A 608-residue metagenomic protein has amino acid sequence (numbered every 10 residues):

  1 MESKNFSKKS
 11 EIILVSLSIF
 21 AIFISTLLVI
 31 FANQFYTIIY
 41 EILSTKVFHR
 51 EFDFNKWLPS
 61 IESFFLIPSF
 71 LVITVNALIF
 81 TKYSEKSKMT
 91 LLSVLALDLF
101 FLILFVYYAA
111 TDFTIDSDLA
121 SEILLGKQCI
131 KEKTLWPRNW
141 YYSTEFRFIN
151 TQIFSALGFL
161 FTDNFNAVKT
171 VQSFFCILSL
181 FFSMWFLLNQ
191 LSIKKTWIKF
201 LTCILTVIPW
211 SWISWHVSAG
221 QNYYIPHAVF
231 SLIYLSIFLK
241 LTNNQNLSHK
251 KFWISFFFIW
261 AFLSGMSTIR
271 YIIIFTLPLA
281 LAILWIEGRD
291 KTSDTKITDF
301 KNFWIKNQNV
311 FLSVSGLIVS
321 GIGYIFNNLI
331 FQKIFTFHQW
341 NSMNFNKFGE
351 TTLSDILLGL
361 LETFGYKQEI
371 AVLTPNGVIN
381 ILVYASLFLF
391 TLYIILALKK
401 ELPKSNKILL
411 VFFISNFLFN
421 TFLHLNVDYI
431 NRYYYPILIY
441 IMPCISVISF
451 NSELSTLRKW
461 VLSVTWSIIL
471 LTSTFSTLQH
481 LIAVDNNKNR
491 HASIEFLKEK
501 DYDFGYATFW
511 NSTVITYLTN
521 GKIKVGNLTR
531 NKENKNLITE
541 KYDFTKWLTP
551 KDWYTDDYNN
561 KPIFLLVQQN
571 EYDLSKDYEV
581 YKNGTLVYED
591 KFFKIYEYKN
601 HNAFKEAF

Functional and structural regions predicted by a protein language model:
E11-F20, K88-D98, K251-F252, I259 (+5 more regions): Signature aromatic-anchored transmembrane alpha helix within multi-pass, membrane-resident enzymes that catalyze glycan
K56-P68, N222-F230, I274, G377-F388 (+1 more regions): Hydrophobic/aromatic-rich transmembrane helices and adjacent perimembrane loops
E62-S69, T144, F148, K195-T242 (+2 more regions): Membrane-interface micro-motifs in multi-pass membrane enzymes
I73-I79, V171-W197, I233-I237, L389-I395: Transmembrane-helix motifs of polytopic, lipid-linked glycan transferases
A109-S117, I130-I153, L160, N166-A167: Membrane-proximal lumenal/periplasmic loop motifs of glycosylation machinery
S231-F252, R289, S293: Membrane-interface transmembrane helices that cradle and orient dolichyl/undecaprenyl
K251-I269, F275-A280: Membrane-interface alpha helices of multi-pass inner-membrane proteins
E499-N536: Short periplasmic/luminal acceptor-recognition loop of GT-C membrane glycosyltransferases, typified by
